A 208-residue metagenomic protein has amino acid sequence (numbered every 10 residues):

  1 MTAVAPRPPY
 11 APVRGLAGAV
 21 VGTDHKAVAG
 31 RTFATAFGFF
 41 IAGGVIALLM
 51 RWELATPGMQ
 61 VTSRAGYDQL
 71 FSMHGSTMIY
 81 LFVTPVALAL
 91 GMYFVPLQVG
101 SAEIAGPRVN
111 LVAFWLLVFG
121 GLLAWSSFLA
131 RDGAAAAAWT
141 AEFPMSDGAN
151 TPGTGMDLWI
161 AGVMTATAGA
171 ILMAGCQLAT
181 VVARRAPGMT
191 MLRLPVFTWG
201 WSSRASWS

Functional and structural regions predicted by a protein language model:
M1-S208: ...captures the hydrophobic TM-helix bundle architecture rather than a specific catalytic motif, and can also fire on
